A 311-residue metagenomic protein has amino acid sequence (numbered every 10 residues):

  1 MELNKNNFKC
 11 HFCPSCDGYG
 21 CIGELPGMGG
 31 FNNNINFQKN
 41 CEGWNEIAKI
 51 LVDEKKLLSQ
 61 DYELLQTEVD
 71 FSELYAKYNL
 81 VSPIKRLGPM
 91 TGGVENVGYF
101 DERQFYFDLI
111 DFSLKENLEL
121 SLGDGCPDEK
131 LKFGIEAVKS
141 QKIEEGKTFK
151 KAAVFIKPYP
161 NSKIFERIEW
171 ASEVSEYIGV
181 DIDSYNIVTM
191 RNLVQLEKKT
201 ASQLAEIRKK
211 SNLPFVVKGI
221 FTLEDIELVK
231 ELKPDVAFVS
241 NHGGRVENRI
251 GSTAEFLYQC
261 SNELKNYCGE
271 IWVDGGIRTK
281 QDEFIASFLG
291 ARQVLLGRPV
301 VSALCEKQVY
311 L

Functional and structural regions predicted by a protein language model:
M1-P160: N-terminal capping/small domains of soluble enzymes
P83-P89, L118-D124, K150-I156, I178-V180 (+4 more regions): Hydrophobic faces of well-ordered beta-strands that scaffold small-molecule active sites in alpha/beta enzyme cores
M90-G92, G125, F155-N161, D183-I187 (+4 more regions): Active-site beta-loop-alpha junctions enriched in small/polar residues
N117-E119, I143-A152, S172-Y177, S211-L213 (+3 more regions): Glycine-enriched alpha-helix->loop->beta-strand junction motifs that scaffold or abut catalytic
P127, S184, L232-T253, I277 (+1 more regions): Glycine-rich phosphate-binding active-site loops on the catalytic face of alpha/beta enzymes
E136-A153, L196-F215, N248-G275: Alpha-helix-loop-beta-strand connector modules within alpha/beta enzyme cores
K163-S172, F221-P234, Q259-V273, I277-Q293: Catalytic cores of alpha/beta
F165-T222: Metal-dependent enolase-superfamily TIM-barrel catalytic cores that perform enediolate-based chemistry
